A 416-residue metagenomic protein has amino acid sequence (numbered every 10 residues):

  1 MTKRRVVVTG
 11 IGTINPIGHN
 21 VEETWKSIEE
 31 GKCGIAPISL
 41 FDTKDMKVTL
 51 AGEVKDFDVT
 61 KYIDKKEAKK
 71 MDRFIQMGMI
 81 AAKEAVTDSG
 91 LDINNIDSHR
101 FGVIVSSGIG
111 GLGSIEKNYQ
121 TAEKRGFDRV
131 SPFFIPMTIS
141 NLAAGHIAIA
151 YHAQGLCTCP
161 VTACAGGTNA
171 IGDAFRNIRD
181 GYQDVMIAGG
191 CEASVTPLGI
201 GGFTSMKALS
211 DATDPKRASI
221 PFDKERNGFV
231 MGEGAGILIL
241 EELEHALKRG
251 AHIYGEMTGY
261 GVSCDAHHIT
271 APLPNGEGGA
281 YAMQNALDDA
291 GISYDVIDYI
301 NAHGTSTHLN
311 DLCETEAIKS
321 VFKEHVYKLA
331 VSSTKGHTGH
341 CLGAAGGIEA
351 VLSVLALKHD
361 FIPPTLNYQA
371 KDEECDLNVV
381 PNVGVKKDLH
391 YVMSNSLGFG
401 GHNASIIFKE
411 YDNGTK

Functional and structural regions predicted by a protein language model:
M1-E67, E244-E256, V351-L366, K409-K416: ACP-dependent fatty acid/polyketide chain-elongation machinery
R5-T9, K32-A36, D214-A290, D298-Y299 (+1 more regions): Condensing-enzyme catalytic core mediating Claisen C-C bond formation in acyl metabolism
V8, V21, E29-T162, C191-I200 (+1 more regions): Conserved beta-ketoacyl condensing-enzyme motif
G10, I28, A82, V103 (+10 more regions): Conserved small-residue
S39, Y182-N227, Y260-P274, G304-D311 (+1 more regions): Acyl-CoA/ACP chain-elongation machinery
G78-L91, S140-A144, A148-A153, C157-E192 (+3 more regions): Active-site-proximal alpha-helical scaffold in enzymes
A85-D97, A246-A251, M283-Y299, V321-H325: Phosphate/pyrophosphate-binding loops at sites that engage ATP/ADP/AMP, CoA/4′-phosphopantetheine, polyphosphate
K124-S131, G172, R176, E192-K248 (+2 more regions): Glycine-/small-residue-rich "gating" segment that lines the acyl/pantetheine channel and substrate pocket
